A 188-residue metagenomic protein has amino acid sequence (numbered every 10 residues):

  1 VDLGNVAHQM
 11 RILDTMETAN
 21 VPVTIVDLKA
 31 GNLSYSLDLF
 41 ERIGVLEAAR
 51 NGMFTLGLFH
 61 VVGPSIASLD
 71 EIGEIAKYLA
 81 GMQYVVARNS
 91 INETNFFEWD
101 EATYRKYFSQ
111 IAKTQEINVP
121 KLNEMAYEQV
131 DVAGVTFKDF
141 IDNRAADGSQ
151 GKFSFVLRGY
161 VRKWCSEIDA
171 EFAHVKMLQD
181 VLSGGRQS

Functional and structural regions predicted by a protein language model:
V1-S36: Nucleotide-state-sensitive switch-loop elements of NTP-binding domains
H8-R11, Y35, G44-V45, T103 (+5 more regions): Exposed alpha-helical structural elements
M10, D14-E17, G73, K77 (+1 more regions): Surface-exposed alpha-helical segments enriched in charged/polar residues
G31-D131: Conserved catalytic-core segment of NTP-binding enzymes
K106-K163: Beta-strand-loop-alpha "switch" segments that mediate conformational coupling across diverse proteins
A145-S188: C-terminal accessory extensions appended to soluble enzyme cores
